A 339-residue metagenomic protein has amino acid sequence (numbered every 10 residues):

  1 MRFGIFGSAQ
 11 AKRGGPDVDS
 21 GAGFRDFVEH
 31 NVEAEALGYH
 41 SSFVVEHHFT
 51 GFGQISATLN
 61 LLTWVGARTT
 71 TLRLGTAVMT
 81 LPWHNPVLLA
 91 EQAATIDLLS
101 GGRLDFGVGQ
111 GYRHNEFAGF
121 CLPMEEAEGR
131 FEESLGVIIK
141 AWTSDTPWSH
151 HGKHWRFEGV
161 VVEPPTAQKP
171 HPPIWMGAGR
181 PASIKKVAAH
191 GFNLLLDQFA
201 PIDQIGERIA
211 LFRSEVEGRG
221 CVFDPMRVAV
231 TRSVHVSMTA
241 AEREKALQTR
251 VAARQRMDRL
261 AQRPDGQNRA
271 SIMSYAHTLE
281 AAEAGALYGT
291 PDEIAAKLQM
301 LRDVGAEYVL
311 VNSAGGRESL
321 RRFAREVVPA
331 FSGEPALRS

Functional and structural regions predicted by a protein language model:
M1-L74, P172: N-terminal beta1-alpha1-beta2 module of alpha/beta enzyme domains
R2-A22, W83-S149, N193-L195, A200-G206 (+1 more regions): Flexible, glycine-rich active-site loops centered on histidine and acidic residues that chelate a metal or position
F3-G7, S42-V44, L74-T76, L104-V108 (+4 more regions): Hydrophobic faces of well-ordered beta-strands that scaffold small-molecule active sites in alpha/beta enzyme cores
I5-G7, E125-V162, D203-A306, S332-S339: An alpha-helical appendage that flanks or caps ligand/catalytic pockets
A9-F24, M79-V87, Q168-A178, V234-S237 (+1 more regions): Active-site mouth loops of central-metabolism enzymes
E35-A36, L62-T71, A93, D97-L104 (+4 more regions): Acidic (Asp/Glu)-rich catalytic clusters
G38, E46, V65, I96 (+8 more regions): Conserved, mostly hydrophobic/aromatic
F52-T76, R130-S134, A324-R338: Alpha-helix-loop-beta-strand connector modules within alpha/beta enzyme cores
